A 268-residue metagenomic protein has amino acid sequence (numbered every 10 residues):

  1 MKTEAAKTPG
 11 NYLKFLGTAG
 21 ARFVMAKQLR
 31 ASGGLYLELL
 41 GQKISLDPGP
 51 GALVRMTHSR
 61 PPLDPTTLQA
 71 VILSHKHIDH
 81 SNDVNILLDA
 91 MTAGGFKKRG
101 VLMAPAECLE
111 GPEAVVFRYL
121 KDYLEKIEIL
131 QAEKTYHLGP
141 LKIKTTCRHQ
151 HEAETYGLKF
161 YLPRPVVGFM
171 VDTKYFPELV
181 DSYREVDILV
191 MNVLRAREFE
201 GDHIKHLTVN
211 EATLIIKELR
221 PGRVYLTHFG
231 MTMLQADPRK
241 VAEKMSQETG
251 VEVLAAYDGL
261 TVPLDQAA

Functional and structural regions predicted by a protein language model:
K2-K7, K97-T155, L162-P163, D265: Metallo-beta-lactamase
K2-R60, Y156-V171, I188: Conserved beta-strand hairpin/beta-sheet module of binuclear metal-dependent hydrolase folds, prominently
G20-R22, I78, C108-L109, F229-M233: Short histidine/acidic/glycine/proline-rich micro-motifs that form metal- and phosphate-coordinating active-site loops
S45-G49, L68-D79, P105, V167-T173 (+3 more regions): Active-site neighborhood of phospho(di)ester-bond hydrolases with catalytic His/Asp-centered motifs
G51-M103, D187-I188: Active-site metal-binding motif and surrounding structural segment of the metallo-beta-lactamase
N82-M91, A114-V115, L234-E243: Metal-dependent catalytic neighborhoods of phosphoester/phosphodiester hydrolases
T145-T146, A153-Y156, V167, D172-P177: Anionic-ligand binding region
Y175-V262: Cap/insert and terminal regions of metallo-dependent hydrolase folds
